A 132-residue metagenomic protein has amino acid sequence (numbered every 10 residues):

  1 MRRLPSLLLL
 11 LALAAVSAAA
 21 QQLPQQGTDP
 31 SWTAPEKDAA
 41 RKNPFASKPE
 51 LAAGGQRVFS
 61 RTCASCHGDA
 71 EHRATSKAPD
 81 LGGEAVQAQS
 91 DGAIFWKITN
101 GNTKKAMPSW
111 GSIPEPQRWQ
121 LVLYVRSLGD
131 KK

Functional and structural regions predicted by a protein language model:
M1-L4: Positively charged n-region of N-terminal signal peptides that target proteins for export
S6-A15: Bacterial N-terminal signal peptides
A14, R57-S60, G101: Processing junctions and N-termini across compartments
V16-A20: Sec/Tat signal peptide C-region and signal peptidase I cleavage site
Q21-G27, F45, A74-G82, T99-K132: Axial heme c-ligation environment in periplasmic c-type cytochrome domains
P24-V58: Electrostatic cytochrome c docking/interface patches
F45, P49, G54-Q56, G68-T99: Gly/Gly-Pro-rich "capping" loops immediately C-terminal to redox-active cysteine motifs in periplasmic/lumenal
G55, F59-D69, L121-V125: The canonical Cys-X-X-Cys-His
